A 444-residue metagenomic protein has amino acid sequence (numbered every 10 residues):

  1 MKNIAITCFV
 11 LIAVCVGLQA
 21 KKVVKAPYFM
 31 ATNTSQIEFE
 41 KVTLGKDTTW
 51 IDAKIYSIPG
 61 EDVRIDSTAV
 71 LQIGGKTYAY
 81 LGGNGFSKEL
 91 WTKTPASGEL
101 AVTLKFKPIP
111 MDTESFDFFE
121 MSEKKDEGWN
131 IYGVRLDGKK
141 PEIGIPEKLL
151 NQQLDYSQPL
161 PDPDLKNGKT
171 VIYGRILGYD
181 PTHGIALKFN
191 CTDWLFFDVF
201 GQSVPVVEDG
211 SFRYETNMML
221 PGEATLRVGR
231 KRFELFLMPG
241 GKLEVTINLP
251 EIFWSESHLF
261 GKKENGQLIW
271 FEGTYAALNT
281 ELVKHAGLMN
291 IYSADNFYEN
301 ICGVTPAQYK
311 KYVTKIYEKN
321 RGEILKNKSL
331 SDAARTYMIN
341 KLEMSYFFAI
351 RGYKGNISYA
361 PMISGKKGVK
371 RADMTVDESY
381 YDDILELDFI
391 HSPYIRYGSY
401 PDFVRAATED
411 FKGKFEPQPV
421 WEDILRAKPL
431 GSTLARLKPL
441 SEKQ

Functional and structural regions predicted by a protein language model:
M1-V23: Bacterial Sec-dependent N-terminal signal peptides
K2, E114-D117, L330: Short secondary-structure capping/junction motifs at helix and strand boundaries
K21-K148: Conserved functional micro-motifs across diverse proteins
G60-D62, T113-S115, E127, H183 (+4 more regions): Intrinsically disordered, low-complexity acidic/polar segments
Y78, E114, N130-Y132, Q202-V204 (+4 more regions): Short beta-strand segments
A101, I131, D209, R232 (+1 more regions): Extracellular structured ligand-interaction cores
R135-D332: A non-transmembrane, solvent-exposed segment enriched in polar/low-complexity residues
E251, S255-Q444: Oxidative protein folding and maturation machinery
